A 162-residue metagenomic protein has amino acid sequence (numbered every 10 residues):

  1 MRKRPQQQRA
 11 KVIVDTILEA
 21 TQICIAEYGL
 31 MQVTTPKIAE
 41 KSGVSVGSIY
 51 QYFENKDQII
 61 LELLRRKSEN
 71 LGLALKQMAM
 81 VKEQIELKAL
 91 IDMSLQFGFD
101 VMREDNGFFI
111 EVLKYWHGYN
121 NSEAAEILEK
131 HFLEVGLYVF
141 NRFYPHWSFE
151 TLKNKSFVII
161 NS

Functional and structural regions predicted by a protein language model:
M1-V12, H146-W147: N-terminal intrinsically disordered/low-complexity leader segments
R2-Q6, F53, M80-Q84, G118-S122: A short, mixed-charge helix-start or loop-turn motif at secondary-structure junctions
Q6, S148-I160: Membrane-interface starts of transmembrane alpha-helices
V12, T16, C24-Q58, E62: Helix-turn-helix
I17-I25, K67, L71, G98: Short hydrophobic clusters on alpha-helical segments that form packing/core surfaces in small helical domains
E69, L73-L75, A89-Q96, D100-G107 (+3 more regions): Amphipathic alpha-helical packing segments from all-alpha helical-bundle domains
